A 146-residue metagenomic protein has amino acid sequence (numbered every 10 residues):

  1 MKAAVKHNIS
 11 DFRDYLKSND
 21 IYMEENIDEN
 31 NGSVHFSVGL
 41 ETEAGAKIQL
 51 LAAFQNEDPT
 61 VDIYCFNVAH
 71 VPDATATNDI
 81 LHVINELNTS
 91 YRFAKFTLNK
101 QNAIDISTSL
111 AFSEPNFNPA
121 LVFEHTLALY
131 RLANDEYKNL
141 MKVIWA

Functional and structural regions predicted by a protein language model:
M1-L51: Charge-rich, low-complexity N-terminal segments
K2, D62-D105: Short, internal acidic amphipathic alpha-helical interface segments that mediate docking to partner proteins
N26, A53-Q55, T97-Q101: Short beta-strand micro-motifs enriched in acidic
V34, V38-A74: Hydrophobic-cavity lipid-handling domains and compact docking modules
S109: Phosphate-binding/catalytic loops
S113-T126: A short acidic/glycine-rich loop-to-helix N-cap element
T126-L132, L140: Long, contiguous binding/interaction regions
M141-A146: Short, highly charged C-terminal tails/helix-capping segments
